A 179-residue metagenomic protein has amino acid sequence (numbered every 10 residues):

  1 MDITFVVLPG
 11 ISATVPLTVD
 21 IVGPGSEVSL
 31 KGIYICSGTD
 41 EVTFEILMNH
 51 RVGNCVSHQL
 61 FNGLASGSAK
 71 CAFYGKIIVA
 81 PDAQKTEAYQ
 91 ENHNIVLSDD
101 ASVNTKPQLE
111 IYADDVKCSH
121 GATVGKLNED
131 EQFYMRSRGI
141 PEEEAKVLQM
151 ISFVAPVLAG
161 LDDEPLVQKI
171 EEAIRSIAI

Functional and structural regions predicted by a protein language model:
M1-F133, S137-I140, V167-I179: Conserved beta-strand/loop scaffold segments within soluble protein domains that form the structured core and edges
V116, A155-P156: A short, flexible beta-alpha/helix-coil linker loop
Y134-G139, E144-A155: Extended amphipathic alpha-helical segments enriched in small hydrophobics
V157-Q168: Short glycine/threonine-rich loop-to-helix capping motif typified by GTGT followed within a few residues by an Asp-Pro
